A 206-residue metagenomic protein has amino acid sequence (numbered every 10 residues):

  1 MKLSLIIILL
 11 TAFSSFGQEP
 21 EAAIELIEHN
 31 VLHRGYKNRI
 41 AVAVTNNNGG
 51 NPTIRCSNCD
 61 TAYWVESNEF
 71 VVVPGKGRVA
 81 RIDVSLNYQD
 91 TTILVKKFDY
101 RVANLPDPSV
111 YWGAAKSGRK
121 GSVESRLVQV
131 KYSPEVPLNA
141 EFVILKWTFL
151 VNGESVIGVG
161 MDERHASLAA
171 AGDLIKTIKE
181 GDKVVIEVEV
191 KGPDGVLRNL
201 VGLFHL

Functional and structural regions predicted by a protein language model:
M1-P20: Bacterial Sec-dependent N-terminal signal peptides
E28-Y36, G118-E124: Short, solvent-exposed loop/linker segments at the N-terminal edge of repeated beta-sheet extracellular domains
H33, S57-N68, E154-A171: Low-complexity "stalk/linker" and mucin-like segments enriched in Ser/Thr/Pro/Ala/Gly
A41-N47, V130-N139: Acidic, Ser/Thr
N46-T61, A140-M161: Change to "...patches in solvent-exposed regions of secreted, membrane-anchored, or virion-exposed structural
W64-V79, A166-G181: Solvent-exposed segments in extracellular or luminal domains encompassing
R78-D99, E180-D194: Short, aromatic- and glycine-rich surface loops/edge beta-strands on solvent-exposed regions
D99-V123: Low-complexity, Pro/Ser/Thr- and charge-rich linker/hinge segments at domain boundaries
